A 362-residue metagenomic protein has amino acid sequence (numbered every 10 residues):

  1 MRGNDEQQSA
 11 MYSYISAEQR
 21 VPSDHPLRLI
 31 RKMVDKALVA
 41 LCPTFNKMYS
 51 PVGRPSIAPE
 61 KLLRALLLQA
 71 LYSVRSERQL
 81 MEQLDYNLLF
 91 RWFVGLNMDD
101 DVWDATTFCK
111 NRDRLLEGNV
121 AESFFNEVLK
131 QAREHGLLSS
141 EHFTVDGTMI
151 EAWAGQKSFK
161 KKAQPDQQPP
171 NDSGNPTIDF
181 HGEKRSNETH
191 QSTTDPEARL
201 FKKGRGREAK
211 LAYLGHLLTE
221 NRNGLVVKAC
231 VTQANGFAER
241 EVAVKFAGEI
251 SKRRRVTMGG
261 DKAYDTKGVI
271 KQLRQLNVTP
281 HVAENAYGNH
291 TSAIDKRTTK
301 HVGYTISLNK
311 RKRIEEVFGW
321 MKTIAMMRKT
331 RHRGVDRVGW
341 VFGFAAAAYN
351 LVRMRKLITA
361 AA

Functional and structural regions predicted by a protein language model:
M1-K36, I178-F180, M354-A362: Charged, often Cys/His-bearing segments associated with DNA-binding zinc-finger transcription factors
R2-M11, I15, K32-L137, A152: Basic, low-complexity intrinsically disordered segments
Q8-S13, L41-F45, T107-F108, T194 (+5 more regions): Short acidic (Asp/Glu) and glycine-rich catalytic loops that position anionic groups and cofactors
P22, P26, G53-K61, S76 (+9 more regions): Secondary-structure capping and boundary motifs in well-ordered enzyme cores
L71, Y86, F90, E117 (+8 more regions): Short, well-ordered loop/turn and helix-capping segments at boundaries between secondary-structure elements and domains
D85, V94-R274, R355: Polybasic low-complexity intrinsically disordered regions
Q164-Q168, D172, T177, R185 (+2 more regions): Helix-centered, glycine/charged polyanion-binding patches within enzymatic domains that contact phosphate-containing
D336-A362: In a subset of proteins, long, contiguous C-terminal domains/tails are tracked
